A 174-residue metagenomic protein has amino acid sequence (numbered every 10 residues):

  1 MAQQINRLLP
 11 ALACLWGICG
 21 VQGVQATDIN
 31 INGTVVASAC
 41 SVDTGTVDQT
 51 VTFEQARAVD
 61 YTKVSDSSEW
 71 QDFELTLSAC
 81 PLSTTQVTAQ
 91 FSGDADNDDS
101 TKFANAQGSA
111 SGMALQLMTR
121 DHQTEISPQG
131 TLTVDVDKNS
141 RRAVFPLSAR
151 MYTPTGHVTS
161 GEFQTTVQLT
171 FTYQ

Functional and structural regions predicted by a protein language model:
A2-R7, G20-Q174: Mature extracellular/passenger domains of Gram-negative fimbrial/pilin and adhesin proteins
P10-G20: Bacterial N-terminal signal peptides
